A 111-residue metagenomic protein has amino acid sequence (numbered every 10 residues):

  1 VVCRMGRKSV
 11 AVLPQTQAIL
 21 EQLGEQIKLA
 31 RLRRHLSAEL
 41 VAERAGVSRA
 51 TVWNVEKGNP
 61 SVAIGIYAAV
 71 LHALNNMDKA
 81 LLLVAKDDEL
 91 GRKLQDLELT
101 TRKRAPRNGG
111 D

Functional and structural regions predicted by a protein language model:
V1-R4: Short, Lys/Arg-enriched N-terminal segments with co-localized hydrophobic residues within the first ~10-30 amino acids
G6-R33: A short, Lys/Arg-rich alpha-helix, primarily the initiator
E25, H35-S37, V62: Residue-level signal for the short linker/turn that defines the boundary of a DNA-recognition helix
R31, A42, L71: The alpha-helix within a helix-turn-helix
H35-W53: Short alpha-helical DNA-recognition segment
G58-H72: Short, basic-rich loop-to-helix N-cap that marks the start of a DNA-contacting helix
L81-D111: Short, charged recognition helix plus adjacent turn of helix-turn-helix-like nucleic-acid-binding domains
